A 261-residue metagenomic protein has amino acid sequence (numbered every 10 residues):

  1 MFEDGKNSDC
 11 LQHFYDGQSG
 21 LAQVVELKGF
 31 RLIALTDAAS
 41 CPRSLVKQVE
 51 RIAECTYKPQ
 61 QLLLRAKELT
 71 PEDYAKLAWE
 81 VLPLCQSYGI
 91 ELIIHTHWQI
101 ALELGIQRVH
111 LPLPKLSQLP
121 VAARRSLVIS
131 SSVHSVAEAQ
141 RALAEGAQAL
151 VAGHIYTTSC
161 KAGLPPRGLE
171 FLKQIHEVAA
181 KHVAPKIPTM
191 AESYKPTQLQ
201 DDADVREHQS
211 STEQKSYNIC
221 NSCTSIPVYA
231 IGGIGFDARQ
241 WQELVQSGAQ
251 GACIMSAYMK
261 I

Functional and structural regions predicted by a protein language model:
F2-R108, S126-S131, R141-E145, D237-A238 (+2 more regions): Conserved N-terminal beta1-alpha1 strand-loop-helix module at the mouth
Q12-H13, V178-I226: Intrinsically disordered, low-complexity terminal tails and inter-domain linkers enriched for S/T/G/P/D/E
E50, K173, Q242: Active-site phosphate/pyrophosphate- and oxyanion-stabilizing loops and adjacent acidic/basic residues in soluble
E68-E80, W98-Q99, H110-R125, A137-E138 (+1 more regions): Active-site-adjacent beta->alpha loops and helix N-cap segments on the catalytic face of soluble alpha/beta enzymes
W79-Q86, L127-V128, R167-V183, C220 (+1 more regions): Alpha-helix-loop-beta-strand connector modules within alpha/beta enzyme cores
L104, S132-H182: Glycine/Thr-rich beta-alpha phosphate-binding loop at enzyme active sites
L113-L119, V151-S159, I234, W241 (+1 more regions): Glycine-rich phosphate-binding active-site loops on the catalytic face of alpha/beta enzymes
G168, I226-D237: Glycine-rich adenosine-cofactor-binding loop
